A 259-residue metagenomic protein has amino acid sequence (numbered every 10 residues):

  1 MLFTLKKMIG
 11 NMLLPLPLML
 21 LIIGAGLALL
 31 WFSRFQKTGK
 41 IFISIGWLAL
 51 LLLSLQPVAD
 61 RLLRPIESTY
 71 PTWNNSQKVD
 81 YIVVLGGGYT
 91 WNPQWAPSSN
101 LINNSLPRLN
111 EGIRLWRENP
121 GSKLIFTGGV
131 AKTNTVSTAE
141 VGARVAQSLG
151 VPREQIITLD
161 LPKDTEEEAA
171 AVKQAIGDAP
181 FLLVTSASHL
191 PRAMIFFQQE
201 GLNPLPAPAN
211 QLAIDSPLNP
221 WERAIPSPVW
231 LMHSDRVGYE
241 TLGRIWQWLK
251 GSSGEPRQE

Functional and structural regions predicted by a protein language model:
M1-F32: Membrane-embedded alpha-helical segments of integral membrane proteins
M1-I9, V58, L62-I66, G238-I245: Hydrophobic alpha-helical segments of integral membrane proteins, encompassing both true transmembrane helices
L27-L30, S54, Q247: Structural signal for membrane-spanning alpha-helices in multi-pass inner-membrane proteins, emphasizing helix cores
W31-K40: Membrane-interface helix-boundary motifs at transmembrane edges
R34-F35, P65-T69, G251-E255: Transmembrane helix-loop junctions in multipass membrane proteins, especially transporters and channels
I41-Q56: Hydrophobic membrane-insertion alpha-helices, especially the h-region of bacterial N-terminal signal peptides
L52, Q56-S227, S234: A structural signal for short, hydrophobic/glycine-enriched beta-strand patches
P220-E222, M232-E259: Extracytoplasmic/luminal low-complexity segments enriched in Pro/Gly and acidic/polar residues that act as flexible
